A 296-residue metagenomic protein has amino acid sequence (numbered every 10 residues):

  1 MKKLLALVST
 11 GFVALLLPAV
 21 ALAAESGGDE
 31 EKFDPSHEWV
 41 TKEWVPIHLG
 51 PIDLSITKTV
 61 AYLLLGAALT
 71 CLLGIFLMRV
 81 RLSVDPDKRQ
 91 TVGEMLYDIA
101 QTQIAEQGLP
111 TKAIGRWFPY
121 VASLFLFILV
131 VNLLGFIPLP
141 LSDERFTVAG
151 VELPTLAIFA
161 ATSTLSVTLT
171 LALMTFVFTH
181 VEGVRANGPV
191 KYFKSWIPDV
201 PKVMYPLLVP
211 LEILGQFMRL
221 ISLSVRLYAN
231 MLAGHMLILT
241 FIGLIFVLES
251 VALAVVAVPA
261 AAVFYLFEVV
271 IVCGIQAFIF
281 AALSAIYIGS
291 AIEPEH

Functional and structural regions predicted by a protein language model:
K2-L7, A19-H296: Selective transmembrane helix interface/packing segments
S9-L16: Bacterial N-terminal signal peptides
